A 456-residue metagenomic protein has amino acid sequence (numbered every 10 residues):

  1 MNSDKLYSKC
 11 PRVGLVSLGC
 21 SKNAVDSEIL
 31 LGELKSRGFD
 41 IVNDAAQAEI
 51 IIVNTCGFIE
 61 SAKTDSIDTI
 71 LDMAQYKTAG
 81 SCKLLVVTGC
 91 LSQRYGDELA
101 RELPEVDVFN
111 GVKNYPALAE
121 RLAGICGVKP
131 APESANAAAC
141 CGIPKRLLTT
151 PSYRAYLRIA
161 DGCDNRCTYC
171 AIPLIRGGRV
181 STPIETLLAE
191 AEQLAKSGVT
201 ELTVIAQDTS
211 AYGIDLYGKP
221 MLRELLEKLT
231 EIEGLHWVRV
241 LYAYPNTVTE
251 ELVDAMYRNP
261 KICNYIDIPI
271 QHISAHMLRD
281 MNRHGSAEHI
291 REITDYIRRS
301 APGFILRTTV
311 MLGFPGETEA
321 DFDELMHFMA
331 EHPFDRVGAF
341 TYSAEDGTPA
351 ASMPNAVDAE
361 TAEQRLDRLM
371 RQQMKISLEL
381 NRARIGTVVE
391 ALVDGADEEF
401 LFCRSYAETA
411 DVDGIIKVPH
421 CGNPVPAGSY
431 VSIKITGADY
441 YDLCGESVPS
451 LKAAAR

Functional and structural regions predicted by a protein language model:
M1-Y212, E251, I262, I266 (+5 more regions): Proteins enriched for Cys/Gly/acidic motifs involved in redox and nucleic-acid/cofactor modification
G57-F58, R176, L216-K219, R279-G285 (+1 more regions): Short glycine-enriched, charge-decorated loop/helix-capping segments at active-site entrances that position
L85-G89, R94, K196-A320: Conserved SAM/AdoMet-binding glycine-rich loop
P116, N165, S210, A275-H276 (+2 more regions): Glycine-centered loop/turn positions within well-structured domains that cap or flank conserved ligand/cofactor-binding
V204, V240, I268, T309 (+5 more regions): Conserved, mostly hydrophobic/aromatic
A206, Y242, I270-H272, T308-L312 (+6 more regions): Active-site proximal loops enriched in glycine and acidic residues that flank catalytic Cys/His/Asp and coordinate
L252-V253, L325, V418-C421: Short beta-alpha junctions and helix-cap segments that line functional grooves
S352-R456: Terminal RNA-binding accessory module
